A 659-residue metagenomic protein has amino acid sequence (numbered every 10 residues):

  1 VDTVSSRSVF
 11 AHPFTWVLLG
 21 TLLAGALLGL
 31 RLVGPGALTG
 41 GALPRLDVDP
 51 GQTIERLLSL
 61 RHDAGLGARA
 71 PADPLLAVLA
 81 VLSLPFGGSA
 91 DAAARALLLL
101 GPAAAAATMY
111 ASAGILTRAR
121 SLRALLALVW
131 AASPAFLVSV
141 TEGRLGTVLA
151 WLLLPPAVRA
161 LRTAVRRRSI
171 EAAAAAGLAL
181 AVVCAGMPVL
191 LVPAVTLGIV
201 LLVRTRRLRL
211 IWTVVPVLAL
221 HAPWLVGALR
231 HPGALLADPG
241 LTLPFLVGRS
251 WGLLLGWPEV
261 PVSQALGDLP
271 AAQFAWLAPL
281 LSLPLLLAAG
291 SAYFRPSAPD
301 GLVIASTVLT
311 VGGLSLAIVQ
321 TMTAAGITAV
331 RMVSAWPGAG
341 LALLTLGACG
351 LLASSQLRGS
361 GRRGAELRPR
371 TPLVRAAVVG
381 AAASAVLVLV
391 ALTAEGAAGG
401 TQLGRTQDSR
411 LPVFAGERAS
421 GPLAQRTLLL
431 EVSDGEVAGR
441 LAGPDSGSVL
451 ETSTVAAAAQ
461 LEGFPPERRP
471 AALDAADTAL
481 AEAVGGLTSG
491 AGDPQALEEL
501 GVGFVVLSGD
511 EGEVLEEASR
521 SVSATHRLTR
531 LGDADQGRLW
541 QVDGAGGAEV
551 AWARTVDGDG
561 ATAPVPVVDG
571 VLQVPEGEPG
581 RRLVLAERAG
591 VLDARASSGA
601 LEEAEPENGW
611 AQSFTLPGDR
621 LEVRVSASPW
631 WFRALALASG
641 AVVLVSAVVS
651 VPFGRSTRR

Functional and structural regions predicted by a protein language model:
V1, R56-H62, T213-A298, S409-R418: Periplasmic/ER-lumenal interhelical loops and adjacent helix-loop junctions in multi-pass membrane proteins
D2-R31, V642-R659: Start-transfer (signal-anchor) and selected internal transmembrane alpha helices of multi-pass inner/ER membrane
G29-P155, A160, G404-R405, A596: Active-site lumenal/periplasmic loops and adjacent helix-entry segments of GT-C-fold, multi-pass membrane
P102-I115, S121-R204, L210-L225, S384-V388 (+1 more regions): Membrane-embedded helix bundles of polyisoprenyl
R206-L210, A288-M322: Membrane-interface helix-loop-helix junctions at transmembrane boundaries of multi-pass membrane enzymes, predominantly
L357-L392: Signature aromatic-anchored transmembrane alpha helix within multi-pass, membrane-resident enzymes that catalyze glycan
A419-E499, V591: Extracytoplasmic/lumenal acceptor-recognition loop(s) of multi-pass membrane glycoenzymes
R554-R659: Active-site-proximal, structured, solvent-exposed surfaces of multi-pass membrane proteins that position macromolecular
